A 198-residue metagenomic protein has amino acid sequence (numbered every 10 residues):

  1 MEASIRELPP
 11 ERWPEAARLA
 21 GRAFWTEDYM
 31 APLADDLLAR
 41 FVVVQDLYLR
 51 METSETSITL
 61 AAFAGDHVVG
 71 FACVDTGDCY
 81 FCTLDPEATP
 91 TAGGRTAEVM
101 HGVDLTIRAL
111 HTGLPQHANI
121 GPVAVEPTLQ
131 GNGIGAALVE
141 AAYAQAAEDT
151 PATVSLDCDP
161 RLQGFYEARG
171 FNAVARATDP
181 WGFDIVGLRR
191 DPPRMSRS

Functional and structural regions predicted by a protein language model:
M1-P14, R18, R22, D28 (+1 more regions): Conserved N-terminal entry element of GNAT/NAT acetyltransferase domains
D35-T59, F63-G65, C73: Active-site rim helix/loop that mediates acceptor-substrate recognition in acyltransferases
T56-A61, F71, H117, P122 (+2 more regions): Short hydrophobic/aromatic beta-strand element in the GNAT-like acyltransferase core that lines or flanks the acyl-donor
F71-V123, Q130, D179-W181: Conserved acyl-donor/pantetheine-binding loop and adjacent beta-alpha core of acyl/acetyltransferases and related
H117-A118, A146-C158: Conserved GNAT acetyl-CoA-binding A-motif
G121-Q130, V154-G164, P180-F183: Conserved beta-strand-loop-alpha-helix junction that forms the acyl-donor binding cleft
V125, G131-A144, A168: Conserved acetyl-CoA-binding loop-helix of GNAT-fold acetyltransferases
A136, E148-T150, P160-F183: Conserved active-site alpha-helix within GNAT-family acetyltransferase domains
